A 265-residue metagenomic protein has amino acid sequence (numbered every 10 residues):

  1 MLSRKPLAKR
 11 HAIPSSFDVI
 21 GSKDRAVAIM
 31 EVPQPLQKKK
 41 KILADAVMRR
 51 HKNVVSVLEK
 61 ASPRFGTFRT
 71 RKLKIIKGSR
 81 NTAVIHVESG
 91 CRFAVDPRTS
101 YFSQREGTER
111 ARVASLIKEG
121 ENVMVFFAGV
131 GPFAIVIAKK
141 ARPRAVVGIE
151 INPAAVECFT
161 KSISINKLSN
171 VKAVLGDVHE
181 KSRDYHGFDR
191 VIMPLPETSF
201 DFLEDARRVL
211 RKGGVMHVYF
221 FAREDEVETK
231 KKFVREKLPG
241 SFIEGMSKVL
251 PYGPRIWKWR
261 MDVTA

Functional and structural regions predicted by a protein language model:
M1-A265: SAM-dependent transferase fold signal centered on methyltransferase-like domains, encompassing both Class I
